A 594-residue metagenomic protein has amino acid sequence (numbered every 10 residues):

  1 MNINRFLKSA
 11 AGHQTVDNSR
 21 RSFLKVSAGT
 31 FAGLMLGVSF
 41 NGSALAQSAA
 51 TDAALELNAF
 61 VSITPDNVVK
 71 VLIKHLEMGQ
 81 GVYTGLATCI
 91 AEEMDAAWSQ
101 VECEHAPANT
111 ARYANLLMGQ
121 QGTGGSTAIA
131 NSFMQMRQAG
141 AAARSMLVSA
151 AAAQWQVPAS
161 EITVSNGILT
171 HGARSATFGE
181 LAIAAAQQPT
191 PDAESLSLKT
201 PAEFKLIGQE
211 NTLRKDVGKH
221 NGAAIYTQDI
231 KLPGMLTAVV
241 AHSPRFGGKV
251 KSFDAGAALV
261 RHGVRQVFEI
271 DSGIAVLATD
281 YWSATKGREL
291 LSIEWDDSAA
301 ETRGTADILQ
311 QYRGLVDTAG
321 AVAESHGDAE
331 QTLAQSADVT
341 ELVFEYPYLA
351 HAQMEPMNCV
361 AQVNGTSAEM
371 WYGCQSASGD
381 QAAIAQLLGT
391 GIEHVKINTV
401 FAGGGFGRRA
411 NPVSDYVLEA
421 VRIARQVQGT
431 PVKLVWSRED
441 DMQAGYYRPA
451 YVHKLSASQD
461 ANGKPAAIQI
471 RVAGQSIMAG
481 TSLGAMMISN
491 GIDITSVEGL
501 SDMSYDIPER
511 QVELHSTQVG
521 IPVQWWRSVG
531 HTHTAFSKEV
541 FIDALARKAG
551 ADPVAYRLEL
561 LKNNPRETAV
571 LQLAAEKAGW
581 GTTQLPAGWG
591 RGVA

Functional and structural regions predicted by a protein language model:
N2-A594: Structural alpha/beta core scaffold segments of enzyme domains
